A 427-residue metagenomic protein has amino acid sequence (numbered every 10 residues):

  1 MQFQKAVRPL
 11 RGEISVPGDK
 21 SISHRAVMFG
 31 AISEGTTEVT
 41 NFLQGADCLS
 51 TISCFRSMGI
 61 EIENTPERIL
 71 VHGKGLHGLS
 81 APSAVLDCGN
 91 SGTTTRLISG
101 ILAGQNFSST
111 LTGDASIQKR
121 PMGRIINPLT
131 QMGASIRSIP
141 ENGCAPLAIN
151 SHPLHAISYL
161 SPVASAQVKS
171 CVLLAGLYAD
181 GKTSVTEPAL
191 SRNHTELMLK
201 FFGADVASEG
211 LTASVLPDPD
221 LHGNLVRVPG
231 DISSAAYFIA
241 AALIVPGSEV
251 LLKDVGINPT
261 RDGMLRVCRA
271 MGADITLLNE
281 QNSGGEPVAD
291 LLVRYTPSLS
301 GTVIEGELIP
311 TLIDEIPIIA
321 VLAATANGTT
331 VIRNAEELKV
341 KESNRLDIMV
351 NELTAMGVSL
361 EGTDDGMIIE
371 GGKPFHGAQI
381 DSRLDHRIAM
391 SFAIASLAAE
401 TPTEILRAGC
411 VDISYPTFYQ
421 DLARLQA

Functional and structural regions predicted by a protein language model:
M1-A427: Structural preference for solvent-exposed beta-strand-turn elements and adjacent flexible terminal/loop segments within
